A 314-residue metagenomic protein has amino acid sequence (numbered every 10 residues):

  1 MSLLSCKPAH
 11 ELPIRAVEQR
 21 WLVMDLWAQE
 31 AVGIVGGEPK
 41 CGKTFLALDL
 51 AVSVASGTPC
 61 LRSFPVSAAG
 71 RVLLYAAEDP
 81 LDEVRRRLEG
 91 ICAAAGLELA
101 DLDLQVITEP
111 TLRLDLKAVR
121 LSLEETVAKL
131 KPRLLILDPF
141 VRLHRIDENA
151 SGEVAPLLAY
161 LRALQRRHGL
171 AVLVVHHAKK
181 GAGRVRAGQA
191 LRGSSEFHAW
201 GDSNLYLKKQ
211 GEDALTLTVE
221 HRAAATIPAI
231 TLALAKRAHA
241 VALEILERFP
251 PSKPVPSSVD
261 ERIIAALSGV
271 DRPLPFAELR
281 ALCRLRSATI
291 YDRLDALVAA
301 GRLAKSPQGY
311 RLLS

Functional and structural regions predicted by a protein language model:
L4, H10, V17-E18, L22-M24 (+7 more regions): Conserved inter-motif catalytic segment of the P-loop NTP-binding fold
C6, A128-K131, R166-H168, Q210-S314: C-terminal regions of RecA-like/P-loop NTPase motor modules
W27, A51, L74, D138 (+3 more regions): Conserved RecA-like P-loop NTPase ATPase core
Q29-G33, G70: Pre-Walker A (Motif I) flank of P-loop NTPase domains
I34-V35, K40, F45, L134 (+1 more regions): Phosphate-binding/switch region of NTP-binding enzymes
L46, L50: Hydrophobic positions on the alpha1 helix immediately C-terminal to the Walker A/P-loop
L61-S67, A182-G183: Short helix/loop segment immediately N-terminal to the Walker
